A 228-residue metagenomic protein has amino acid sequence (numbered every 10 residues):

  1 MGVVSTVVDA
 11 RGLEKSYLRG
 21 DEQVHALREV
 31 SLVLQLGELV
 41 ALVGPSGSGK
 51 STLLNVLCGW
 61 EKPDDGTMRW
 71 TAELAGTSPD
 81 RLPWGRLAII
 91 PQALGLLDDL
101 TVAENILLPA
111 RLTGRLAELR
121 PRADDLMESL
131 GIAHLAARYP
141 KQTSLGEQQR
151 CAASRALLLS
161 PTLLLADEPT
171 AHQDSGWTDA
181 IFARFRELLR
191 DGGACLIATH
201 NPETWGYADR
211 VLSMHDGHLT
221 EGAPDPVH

Functional and structural regions predicted by a protein language model:
C58: Helix-to-loop junction immediately C-terminal to a conserved catalytic motif
G66-T77, P83: Conserved ABC transporter NBD signature motif
L100-L107: Short coil-to-helix segment of the ABC ATPase nucleotide-binding domain corresponding to the Q-loop/switch region
A117-L135: Conserved ABC ATPase "signature" region
Y139-T143, E147-Q149: Conserved ABC ATPase signature
L158-T162: A short, proline-enriched helix->beta-strand linker immediately N-terminal to the Walker B motif in ABC-type P-loop
L164-D167: Catalytic Walker B motif of ABC-type/P-loop ATPase nucleotide-binding domains
